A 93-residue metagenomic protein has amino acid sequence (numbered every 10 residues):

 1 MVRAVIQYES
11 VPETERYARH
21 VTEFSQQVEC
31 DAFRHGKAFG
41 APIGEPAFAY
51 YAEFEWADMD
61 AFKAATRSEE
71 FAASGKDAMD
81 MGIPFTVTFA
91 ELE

Functional and structural regions predicted by a protein language model:
M1-R67, T88-E93: Short S/T/G/P-rich N-terminal loop/turn motif that feeds into the first structured element of a domain
F62-T88: C-terminal structural segments of small proteins and small subunits
